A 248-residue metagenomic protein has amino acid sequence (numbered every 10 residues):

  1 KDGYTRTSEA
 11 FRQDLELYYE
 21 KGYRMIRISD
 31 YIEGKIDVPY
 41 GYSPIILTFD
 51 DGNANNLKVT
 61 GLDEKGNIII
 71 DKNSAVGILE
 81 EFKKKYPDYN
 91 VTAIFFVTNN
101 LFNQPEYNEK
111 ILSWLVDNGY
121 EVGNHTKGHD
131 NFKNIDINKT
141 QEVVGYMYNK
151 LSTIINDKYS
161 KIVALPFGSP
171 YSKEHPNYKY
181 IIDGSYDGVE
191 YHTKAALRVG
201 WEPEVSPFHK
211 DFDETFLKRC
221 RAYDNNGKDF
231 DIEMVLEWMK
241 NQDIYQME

Functional and structural regions predicted by a protein language model:
K1-A10, D71-P105, M239, Q246: Long, low-complexity, intrinsically disordered polar/charged segments
K1-T48, A54-G61, K133-E248: C-terminal active-site subregion of NodB/CE4 polysaccharide deacetylases
V38, L79-N90, Q104-N124, G188-E190 (+1 more regions): Acidic (Asp/Glu)-rich catalytic clusters
T48, F96, G123: Generic enzyme active-site microenvironment
N53-A54, G128: Short, glycine/acidic-enriched loop or turn micro-motifs at the edges of active sites
T60, N67-I78, F102-E121, K127-N156 (+1 more regions): Alpha-helical scaffold elements lining the catalytic groove of polysaccharide deacetylases
N67, E80-N90, N99, I154-I155 (+1 more regions): Alpha-helix termini
